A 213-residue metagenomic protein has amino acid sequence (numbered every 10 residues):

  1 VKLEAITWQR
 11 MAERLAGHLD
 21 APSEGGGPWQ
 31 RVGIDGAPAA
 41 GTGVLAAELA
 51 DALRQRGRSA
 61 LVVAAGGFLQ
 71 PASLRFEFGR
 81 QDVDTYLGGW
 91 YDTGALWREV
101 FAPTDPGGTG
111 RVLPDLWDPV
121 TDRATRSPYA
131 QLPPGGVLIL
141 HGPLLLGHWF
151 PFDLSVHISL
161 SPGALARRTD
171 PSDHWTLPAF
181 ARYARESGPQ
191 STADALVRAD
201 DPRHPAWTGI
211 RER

Functional and structural regions predicted by a protein language model:
V1-H18, P22, I158, G163 (+3 more regions): NTP-dependent small-molecule kinase module
G27-V32, G135: Pre-Walker A (Motif I) flank of P-loop NTPase domains
R31, A60-V62, D153-H157, L196: Conserved beta-strand scaffold positions in the cores of enzyme catalytic domains, especially in NTP/NDP-utilizing
G33-D51: Glycine-rich phosphate-binding P-loop
D51-L61: Post-Walker A helix-loop "phosphate-sensing" segment adjacent to the P-loop in P-loop NTPases
L61-A64, Q70-D122: Conserved nucleotide-sensing/catalytic segment adjacent to the nucleotide-binding pocket in NTP-handling enzymes
R80-L87, F150, L154-G188: A glycine- and Lys/Arg-enriched "phosphate-lid" helix/loop adjacent to the NTP-binding pocket of small-molecule kinases
R123-T169: ATP-dependent NMP and nucleoside kinases share a basic, alpha-helical "lid"
